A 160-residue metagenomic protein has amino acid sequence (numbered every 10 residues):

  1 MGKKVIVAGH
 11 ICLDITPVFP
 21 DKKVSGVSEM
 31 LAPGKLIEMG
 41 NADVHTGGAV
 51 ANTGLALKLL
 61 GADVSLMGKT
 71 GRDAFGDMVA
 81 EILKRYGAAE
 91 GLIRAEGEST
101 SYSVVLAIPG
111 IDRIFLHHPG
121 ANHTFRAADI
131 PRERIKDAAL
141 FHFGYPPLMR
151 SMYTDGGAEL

Functional and structural regions predicted by a protein language model:
M1-M67, A74-M78, K84-R85: Glycine-rich phosphate/adenosyl-contacting loop at the front of the ribokinase-like
M1-P20, A80-E98, V105-L160: Ribokinase/PfkB-type carbohydrate-kinase core domain
H45, T70-G71, M152-D155: Residues that cap or flank secondary-structure elements
A49, K69, P146-L148: Short strand-loop junctions, especially beta-strand C-caps/beta-turns that link beta-sheets to coils or alpha-helices
T53, T100-S103: Residue-level marker for the onset of beta-strands and adjacent loop->beta junctions in well-ordered domains
L60, E98-S101: Short, basic and Ser/Thr-rich N-terminal targeting/leader segments
M67-K69, I93: Structural motif
D73-A74, S99: Short alpha-helical
